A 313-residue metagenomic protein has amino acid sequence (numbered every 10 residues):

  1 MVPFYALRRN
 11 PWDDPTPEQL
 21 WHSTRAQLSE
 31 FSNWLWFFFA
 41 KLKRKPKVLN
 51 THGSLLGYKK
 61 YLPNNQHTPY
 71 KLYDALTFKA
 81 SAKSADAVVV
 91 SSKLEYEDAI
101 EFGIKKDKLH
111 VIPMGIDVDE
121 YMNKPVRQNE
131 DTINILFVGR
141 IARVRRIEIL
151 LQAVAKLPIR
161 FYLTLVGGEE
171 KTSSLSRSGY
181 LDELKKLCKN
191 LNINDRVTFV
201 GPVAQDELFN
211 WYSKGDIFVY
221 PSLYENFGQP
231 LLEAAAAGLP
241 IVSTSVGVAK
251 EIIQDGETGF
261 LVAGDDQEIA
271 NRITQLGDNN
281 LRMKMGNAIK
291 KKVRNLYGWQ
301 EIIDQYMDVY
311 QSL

Functional and structural regions predicted by a protein language model:
P46, G57-A80, V118: Nucleotide-sugar donor phosphate/pyrophosphate-binding loop at the beta->alpha transition of glycosyltransferases
L94, G115: Carbohydrate-associated surface elements
I133, A142-K156: A conserved mid-protein helix/loop that constitutes part of the nucleotide-sugar donor-binding site
P202-V203, N210-G215: Short alpha-helical donor nucleotide-sugar binding micro-motif in glycosyltransferases
L223: Aromatic "clamp/platform" in nucleotide-sugar-dependent glycosyltransferases that forms part of the donor/acceptor
L231, P240-S243: Short hydrophobic beta-strand element within catalytic cores of glycosyltransferases and related nucleotide-activated
D255-G256, F260-D266, Q275-N280: Conserved acidic donor-binding segment of nucleotide-sugar-dependent glycosyltransferases
L281-L296, Q305-D308: A short, well-ordered alpha-helix in the C-terminal region of glycosyltransferases
